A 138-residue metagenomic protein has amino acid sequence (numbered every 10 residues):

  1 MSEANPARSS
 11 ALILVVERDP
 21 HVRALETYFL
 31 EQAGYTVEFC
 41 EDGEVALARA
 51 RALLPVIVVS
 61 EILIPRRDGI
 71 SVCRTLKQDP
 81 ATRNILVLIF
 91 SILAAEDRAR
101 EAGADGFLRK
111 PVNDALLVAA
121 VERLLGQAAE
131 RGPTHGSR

Functional and structural regions predicted by a protein language model:
M1-L14, R18, A115-R138: Non-catalytic signal-transmission and effector/linker regions of two-component phosphorelay proteins
A24-Q32: Charged docking surfaces used in two-component/phosphorelay signaling
T27, D68-S71, I92-R109, A115-A119: Alpha4 helix (beta4-alpha4-beta5 surface) of REC/receiver domains from two-component response regulators
G34-E41, R49: Short hydrophobic/Thr-rich beta-strand motif most characteristic of the beta2 strand and flanking loop of CheY-like
A48, I70-R83: Short amphipathic alpha-helix used as the core "switch/output" element in two-component signaling
L53-V59, I64: Active-site beta3 strand of CheY-like receiver
I64-P65, R83: The feature encodes the CheY-like receiver
V87-F90: Hydrophobic/aromatic residues positioned on beta-strands within the core alpha/beta folds
